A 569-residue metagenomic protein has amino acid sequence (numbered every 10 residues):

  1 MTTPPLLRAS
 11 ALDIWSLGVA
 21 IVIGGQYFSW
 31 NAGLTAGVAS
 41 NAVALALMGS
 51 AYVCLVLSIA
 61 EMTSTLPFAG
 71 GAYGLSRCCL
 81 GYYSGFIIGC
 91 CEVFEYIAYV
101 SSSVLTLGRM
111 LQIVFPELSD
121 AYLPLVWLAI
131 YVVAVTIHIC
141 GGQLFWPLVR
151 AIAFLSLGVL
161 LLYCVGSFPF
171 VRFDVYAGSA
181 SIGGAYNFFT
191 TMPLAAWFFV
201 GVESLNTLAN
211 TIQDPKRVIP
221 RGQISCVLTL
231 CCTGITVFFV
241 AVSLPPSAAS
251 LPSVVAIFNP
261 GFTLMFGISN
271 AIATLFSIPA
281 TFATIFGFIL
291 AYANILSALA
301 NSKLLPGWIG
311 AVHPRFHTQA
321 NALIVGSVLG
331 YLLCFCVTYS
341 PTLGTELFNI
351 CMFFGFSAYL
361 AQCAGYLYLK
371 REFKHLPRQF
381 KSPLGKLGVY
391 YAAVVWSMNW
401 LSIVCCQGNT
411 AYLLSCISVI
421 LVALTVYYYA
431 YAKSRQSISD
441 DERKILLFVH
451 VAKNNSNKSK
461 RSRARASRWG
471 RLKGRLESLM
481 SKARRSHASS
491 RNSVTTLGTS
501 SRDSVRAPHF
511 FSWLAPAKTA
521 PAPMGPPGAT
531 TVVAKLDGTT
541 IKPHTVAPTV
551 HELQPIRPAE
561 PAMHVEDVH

Functional and structural regions predicted by a protein language model:
M1-A42, Y52-L57, F68-A69, Q436-H487 (+6 more regions): Membrane-interface "cap" regions at the ends of multi-pass membrane proteins
L6, S10-I14, I97, L123-A129 (+6 more regions): Loop-to-transmembrane helix boundary motifs in multi-pass membrane proteins
Y27-L118, C226-C232, L413-C416: Extracellular loop-to-transmembrane helix junctions
A42, L118-Y122, R150-T274: Helix-loop-helix junctions that connect adjacent transmembrane segments in multi-pass membrane transporters
F68, C91-L105, F199, E203-I212 (+3 more regions): Membrane-helix boundary/coupling elements in multi-pass transport proteins
G71-S76, L80-G81, I113-E117, G222-I289 (+1 more regions): TM-loop-TM module centered on a large, flexible mid-protein loop between adjacent transmembrane helices in multi-pass
Y122-F170, I182-A185, G222-L228, F348-L360 (+2 more regions): Membrane-interface loop-to-helix entry segments
I182, I309-H317, F356-G408: C-terminal membrane-solvent junction of multi-pass transporters and transport-like membrane proteins
